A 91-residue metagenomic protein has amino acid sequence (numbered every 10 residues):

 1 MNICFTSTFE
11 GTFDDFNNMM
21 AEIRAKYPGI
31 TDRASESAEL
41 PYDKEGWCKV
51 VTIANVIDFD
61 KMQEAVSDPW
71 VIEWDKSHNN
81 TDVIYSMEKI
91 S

Functional and structural regions predicted by a protein language model:
M1-W74, V83-S91: Short S/T/G/P-rich N-terminal loop/turn motif that feeds into the first structured element of a domain
S77-N79: N-terminal secretory/targeting leader peptides
